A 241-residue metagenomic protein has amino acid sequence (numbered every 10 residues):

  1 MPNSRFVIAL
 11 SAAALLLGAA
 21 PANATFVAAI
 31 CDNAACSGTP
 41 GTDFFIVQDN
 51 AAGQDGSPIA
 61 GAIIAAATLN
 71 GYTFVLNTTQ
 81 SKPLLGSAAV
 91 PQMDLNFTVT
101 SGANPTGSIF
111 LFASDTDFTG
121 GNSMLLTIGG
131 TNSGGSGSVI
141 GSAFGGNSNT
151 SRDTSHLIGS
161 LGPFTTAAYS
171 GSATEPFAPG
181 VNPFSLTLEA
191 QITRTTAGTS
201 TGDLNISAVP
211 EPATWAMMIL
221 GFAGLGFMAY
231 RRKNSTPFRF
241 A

Functional and structural regions predicted by a protein language model:
M1, M93, M124, M217-M218 (+1 more regions): Detector for methionine-enriched segments
P2-V27, R194-L225: Short, threonine-centered small-residue motifs that mark membrane-proximal processing/anchoring sites and TM-junction
T25-A208, R239-F240: Helix-boundary and membrane-interface capping/anchor signal
F227-A241: C-terminal membrane-anchoring or membrane-association module
